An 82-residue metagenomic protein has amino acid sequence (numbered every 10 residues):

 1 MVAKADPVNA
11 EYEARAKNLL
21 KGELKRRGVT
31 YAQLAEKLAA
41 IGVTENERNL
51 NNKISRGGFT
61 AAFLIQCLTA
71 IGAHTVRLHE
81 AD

Functional and structural regions predicted by a protein language model:
M1-V29: A short, Lys/Arg-rich alpha-helix, primarily the initiator
L24, Y31, C67-I71: Amphipathic alpha-helical interface segments used for dimerization/assembly
L34-L38: Short alpha-helical "recognition helix" segments of helix-turn-helix
A39-G58: Recognition helix of helix-turn-helix/homeodomain-like DNA-binding domains that insert into the DNA major groove
T60-L78: DNA major-groove recognition helix of helix-turn-helix/homeodomain DNA-binding modules
